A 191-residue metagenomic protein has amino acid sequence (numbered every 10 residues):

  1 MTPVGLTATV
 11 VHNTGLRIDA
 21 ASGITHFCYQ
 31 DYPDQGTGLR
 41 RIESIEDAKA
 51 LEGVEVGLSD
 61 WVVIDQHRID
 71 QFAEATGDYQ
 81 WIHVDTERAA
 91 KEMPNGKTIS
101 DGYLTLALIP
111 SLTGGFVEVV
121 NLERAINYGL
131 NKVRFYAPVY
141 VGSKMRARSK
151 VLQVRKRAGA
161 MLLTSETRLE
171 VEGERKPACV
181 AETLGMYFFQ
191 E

Functional and structural regions predicted by a protein language model:
T2-H12: Extreme N-terminal basic, low-complexity initiation segments that serve as generic localization/processing leaders
A8, A20-A21, L184: Short, linear, compositionally biased motifs with a strong N-terminal bias
V10, I18, D31-P33: N-terminal start and proteolytic maturation junction detector
H12-L16, A20-T25: N-terminal polybasic/positive-inside topogenic patches
F27-L51, P138-E191: HotDog/MaoC-like acyl-thioester-processing domains
C28-N127: Hot-dog-fold acyl-thioester-processing enzymes
Y128-G129, S165: Short, conserved loop-to-beta-strand elements that form functional interface hotspots
L130-F135: Short alpha-helix capping/helix-loop boundary micro-motifs
